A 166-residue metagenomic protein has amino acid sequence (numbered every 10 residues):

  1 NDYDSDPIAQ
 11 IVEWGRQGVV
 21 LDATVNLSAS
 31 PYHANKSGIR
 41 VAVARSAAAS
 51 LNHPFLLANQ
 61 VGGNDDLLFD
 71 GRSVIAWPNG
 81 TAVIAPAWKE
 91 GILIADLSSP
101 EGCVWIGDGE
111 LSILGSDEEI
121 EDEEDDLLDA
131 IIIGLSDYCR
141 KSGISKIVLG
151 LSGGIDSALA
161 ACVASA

Functional and structural regions predicted by a protein language model:
N1-G150, A158-A166: Enzyme catalytic cores with a strong preference for nitrogen-chemistry domains
G154: Conserved G/P- and acidic residue-centered "switch" motifs that form tight phosphate/ATP-binding loops in soluble
